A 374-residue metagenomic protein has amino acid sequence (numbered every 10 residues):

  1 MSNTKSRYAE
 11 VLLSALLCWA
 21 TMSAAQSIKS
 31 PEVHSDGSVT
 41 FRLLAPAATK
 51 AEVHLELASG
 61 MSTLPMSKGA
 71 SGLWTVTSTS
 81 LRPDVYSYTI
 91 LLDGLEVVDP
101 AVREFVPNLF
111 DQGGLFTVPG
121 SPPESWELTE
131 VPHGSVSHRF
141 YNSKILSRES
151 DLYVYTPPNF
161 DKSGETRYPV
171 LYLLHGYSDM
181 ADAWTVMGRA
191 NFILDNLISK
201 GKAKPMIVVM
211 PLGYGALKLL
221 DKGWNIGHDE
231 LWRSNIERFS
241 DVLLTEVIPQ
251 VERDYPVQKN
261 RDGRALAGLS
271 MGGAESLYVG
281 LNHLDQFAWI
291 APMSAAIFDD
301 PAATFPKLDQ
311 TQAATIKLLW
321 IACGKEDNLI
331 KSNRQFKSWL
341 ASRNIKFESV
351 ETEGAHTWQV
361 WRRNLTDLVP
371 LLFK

Functional and structural regions predicted by a protein language model:
S2-L12: Bacterial N-terminal signal peptides that target proteins for export
A15-C18: Short, linear, compositionally biased motifs with a strong N-terminal bias
A20-M22: N-terminal signal peptide c-region/cleavage motif recognized by signal peptidases
I28, V33-T63, K68-K374: Non-catalytic cap/lid and distal C-terminal segments of serine-dependent acyl enzymes
